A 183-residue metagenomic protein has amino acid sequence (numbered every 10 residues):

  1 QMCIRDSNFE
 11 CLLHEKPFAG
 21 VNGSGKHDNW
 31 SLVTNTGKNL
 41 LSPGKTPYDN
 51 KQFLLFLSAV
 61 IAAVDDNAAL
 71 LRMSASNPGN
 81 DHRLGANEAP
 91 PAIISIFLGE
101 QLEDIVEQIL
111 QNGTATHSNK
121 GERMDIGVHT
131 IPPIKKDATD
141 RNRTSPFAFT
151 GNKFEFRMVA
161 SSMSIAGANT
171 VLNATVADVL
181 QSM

Functional and structural regions predicted by a protein language model:
M2-I4: Short, small-residue-biased leader/transition segments that mark boundaries at the very start of proteins
S7, L41-M183: C-terminal accessory/tail domains of diverse enzymes
H14-S31, G79-G85: Beta-rich nucleic-acid/ligand-interaction surfaces
E15, L32-T34, M158-A160: Active-site proximal loops enriched in glycine and acidic residues that flank catalytic Cys/His/Asp and coordinate
N35-L40: Glycine-/small-residue-rich beta-strand-loop submotif within the FAD-binding core of flavoenzymes
